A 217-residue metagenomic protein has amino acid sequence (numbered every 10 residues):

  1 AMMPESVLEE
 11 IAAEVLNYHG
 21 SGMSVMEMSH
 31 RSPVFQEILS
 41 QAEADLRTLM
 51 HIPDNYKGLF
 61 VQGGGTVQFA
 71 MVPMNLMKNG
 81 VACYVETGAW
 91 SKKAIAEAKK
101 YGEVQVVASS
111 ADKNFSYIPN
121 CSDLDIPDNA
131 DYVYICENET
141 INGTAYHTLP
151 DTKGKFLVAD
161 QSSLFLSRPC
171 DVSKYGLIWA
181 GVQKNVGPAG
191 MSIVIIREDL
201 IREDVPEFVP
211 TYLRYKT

Functional and structural regions predicted by a protein language model:
A1-S29: N-terminal "arm"/small-domain region of PLP-dependent enzymes with the aminotransferase-like
M2-P4, V182-T217: Active-site C-terminal subdomain of aminotransferase-like
G20-Q68, N75, G88-A89, E97: Conserved N-terminal alpha-helix of the aminotransferase class I/II PLP-enzyme fold
G58-Q62, Y84, V106-A108, I135 (+2 more regions): General beta-strand structural signal in soluble alpha/beta enzymes
M77-K92: Conserved PLP-anchoring active-site segment centered on the Schiff-base-forming lysine
A89-W90, S110-K113, N138-N142, S162-F165 (+3 more regions): Short acidic/polar capping segments at secondary-structure boundaries
A98, S109-F165: Active-site phosphate-binding strand-loop segment of PLP-dependent enzymes
V158, V172-Q183, S192: Conserved active-site segment immediately N-terminal to the catalytic lysine that forms the internal aldimine
